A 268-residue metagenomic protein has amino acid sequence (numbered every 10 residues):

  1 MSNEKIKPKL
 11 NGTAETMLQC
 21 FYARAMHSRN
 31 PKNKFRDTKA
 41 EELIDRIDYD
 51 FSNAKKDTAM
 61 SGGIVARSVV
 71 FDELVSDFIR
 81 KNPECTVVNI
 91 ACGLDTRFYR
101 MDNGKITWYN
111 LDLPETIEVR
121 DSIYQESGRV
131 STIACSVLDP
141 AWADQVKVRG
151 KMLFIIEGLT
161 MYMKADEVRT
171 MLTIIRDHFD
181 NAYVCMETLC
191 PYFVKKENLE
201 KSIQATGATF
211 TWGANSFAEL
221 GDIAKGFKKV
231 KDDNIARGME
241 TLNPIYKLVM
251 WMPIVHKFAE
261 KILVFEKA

Functional and structural regions predicted by a protein language model:
M1-V88, C92-C135, V148: Rossmann-like AdoMet
P140-R149: Short amphipathic alpha-helix with an adjacent loop that forms part of the alpha/beta core around
F154-I155: A conserved beta-strand element that flanks and buttresses the S-adenosyl-L-methionine
Y162-I175: A short, conserved alpha-helix within the catalytic core of class I
H178-P191: Conserved beta-strand signature within the Rossmann-like core of class I S-adenosyl-L-methionine
P191-A208: Short, glycine-/aromatic-enriched active-site segment of Class I SAM-dependent methyltransferases
G207-I235: Short alpha-helix
G238, N243-A268: Core SAM-dependent methyltransferase catalytic element
